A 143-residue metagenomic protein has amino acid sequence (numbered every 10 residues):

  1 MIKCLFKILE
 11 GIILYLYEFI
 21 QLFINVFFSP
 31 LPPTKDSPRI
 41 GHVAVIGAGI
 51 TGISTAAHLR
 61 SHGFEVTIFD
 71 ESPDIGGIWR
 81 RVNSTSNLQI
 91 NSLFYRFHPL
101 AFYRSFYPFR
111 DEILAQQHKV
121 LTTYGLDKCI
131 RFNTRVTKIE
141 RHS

Functional and structural regions predicted by a protein language model:
M1-H42: Extreme N-terminal leader/targeting segments of oxidoreductases
N25-F28, H58, A115, I130-F132: Eukaryotic beta-rich interaction modules
D36-R39, H58-H62, L88-Q89, I130 (+1 more regions): Intrinsically disordered, low-complexity regulatory regions enriched in Ser/Pro/Gly/Thr and acidic residues
G41-F69: N-terminal Rossmann-like FAD-binding beta1-loop-alpha1 element of flavoenzymes
T51, A56-R60, H98, H118 (+2 more regions): Amphipathic alpha-helical interaction motifs in eukaryotic regulatory proteins
E71-K119: Glycine-rich active-site loop/strand segments that organize a redox cofactor
Y107-S143: Feature captures the FAD/FMN-dependent oxidoreductase FAD-binding
